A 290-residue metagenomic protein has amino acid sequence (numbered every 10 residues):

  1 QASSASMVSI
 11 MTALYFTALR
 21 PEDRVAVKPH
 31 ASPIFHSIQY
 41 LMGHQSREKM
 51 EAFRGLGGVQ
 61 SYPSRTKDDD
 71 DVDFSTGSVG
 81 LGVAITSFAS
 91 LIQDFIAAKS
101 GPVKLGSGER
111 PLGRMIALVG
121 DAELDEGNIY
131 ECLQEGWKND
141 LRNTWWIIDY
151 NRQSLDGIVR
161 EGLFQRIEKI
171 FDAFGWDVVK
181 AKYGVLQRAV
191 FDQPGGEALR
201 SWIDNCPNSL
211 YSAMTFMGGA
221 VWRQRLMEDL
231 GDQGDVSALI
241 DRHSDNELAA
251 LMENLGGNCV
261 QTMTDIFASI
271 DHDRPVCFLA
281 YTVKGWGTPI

Functional and structural regions predicted by a protein language model:
Q1-S4, E109, M115-G120, W146-N151 (+2 more regions): Conserved alpha/beta enzyme-core scaffolds, especially Rossmann-like or related mixed alpha/beta domains that build
S3-N139, R160: Cofactor-binding active-site loop characterized by glycine-rich and histidine/acidic residues
M11, Y15, A89-S90, I116 (+5 more regions): Short, well-ordered alpha-helical packing segments
D23-V25, G113-M115, T144, R274-T282: Generic beta-sheet signal
V25-K28, N143-N151: Short internal beta-strands
L41-K49, A122-Y130, T144-W145, G218-R225 (+1 more regions): Short, mixed-charge, low-aromatic patches
K49-F53, L141-T144, K169-A173, D204-C206: Glycine-rich loops and low-complexity Gly/Arg-rich segments that provide flexible linkers or classic glycine-based
Y150-I290: Long, well-ordered, tryptophan-enriched scaffold segments
